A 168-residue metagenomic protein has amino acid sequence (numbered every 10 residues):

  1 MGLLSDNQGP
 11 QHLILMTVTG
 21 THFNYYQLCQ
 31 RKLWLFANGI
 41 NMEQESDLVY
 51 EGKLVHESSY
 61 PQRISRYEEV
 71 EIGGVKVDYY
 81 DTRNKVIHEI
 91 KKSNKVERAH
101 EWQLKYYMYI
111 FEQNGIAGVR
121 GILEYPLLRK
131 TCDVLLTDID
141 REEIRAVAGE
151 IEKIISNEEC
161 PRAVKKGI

Functional and structural regions predicted by a protein language model:
G2-I87, K91-K105: Metal-dependent nuclease catalytic cores that hydrolyze phosphodiester bonds in DNA/RNA, characterized by
T17-G20, E150-I168: Immediate flanking context of iron-sulfur cluster ligation sites
Q27-Q30, D138-D140, V164: Solvent-exposed, flexible loop/coil residues
Q44-D47, M108-Y109, L128, C132 (+1 more regions): Short, surface-exposed, charged/polar-biased interaction segments
I72, Y80-E159: Nucleic-acid nuclease catalytic cores
